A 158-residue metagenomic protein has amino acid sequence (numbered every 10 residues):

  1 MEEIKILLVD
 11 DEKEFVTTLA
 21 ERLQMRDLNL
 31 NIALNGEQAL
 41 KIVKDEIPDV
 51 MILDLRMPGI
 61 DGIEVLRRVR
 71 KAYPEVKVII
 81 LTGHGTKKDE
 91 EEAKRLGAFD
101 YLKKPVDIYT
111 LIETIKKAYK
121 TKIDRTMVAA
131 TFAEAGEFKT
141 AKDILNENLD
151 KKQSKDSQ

Functional and structural regions predicted by a protein language model:
D10, D54, T82: Active-site residues of response regulator receiver
K13-N31: Two-component/phosphorelay signaling modules centered on CheY-like receiver
N35-Q38, D61-E64: Acidic catalytic/metal-coordinating carboxylates
E46-I52: Active-site beta3 strand of CheY-like receiver
M57: Receiver (REC) domain active-site loop signature in two-component systems and cognate sites in sensor histidine kinases
E64, G85-D100, E113: Alpha4 helix (beta4-alpha4-beta5 surface) of REC/receiver domains from two-component response regulators
K104: A Lys-centered signature of the CheY-like receiver
L111-K122: Receiver (REC) domain switch/output surface
